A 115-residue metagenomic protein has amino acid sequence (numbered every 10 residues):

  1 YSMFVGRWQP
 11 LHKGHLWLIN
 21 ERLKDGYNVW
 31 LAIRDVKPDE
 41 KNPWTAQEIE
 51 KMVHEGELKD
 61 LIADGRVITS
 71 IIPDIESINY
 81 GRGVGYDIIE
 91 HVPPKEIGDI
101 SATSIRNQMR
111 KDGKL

Functional and structural regions predicted by a protein language model:
Y1-L115: Nucleotidyltransferase catalytic core that binds NTPs
